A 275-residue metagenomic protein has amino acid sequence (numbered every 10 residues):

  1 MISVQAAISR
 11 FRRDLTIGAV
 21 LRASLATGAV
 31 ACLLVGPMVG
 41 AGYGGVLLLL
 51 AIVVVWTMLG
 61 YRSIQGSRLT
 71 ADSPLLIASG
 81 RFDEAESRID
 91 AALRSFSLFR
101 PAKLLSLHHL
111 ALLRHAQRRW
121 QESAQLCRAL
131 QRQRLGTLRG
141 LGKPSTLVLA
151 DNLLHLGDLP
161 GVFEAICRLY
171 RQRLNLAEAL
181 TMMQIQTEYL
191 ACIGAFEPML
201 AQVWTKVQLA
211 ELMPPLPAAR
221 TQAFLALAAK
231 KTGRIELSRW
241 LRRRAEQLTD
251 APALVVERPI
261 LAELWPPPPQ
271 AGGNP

Functional and structural regions predicted by a protein language model:
I2-L25: Juxtamembrane interface helix immediately N-terminal to a transmembrane segment
R10-D14, V54-G80: Transmembrane-cytosolic junction motif
P37-I52: Hydrophobic alpha-helical transmembrane segments
G66-F99, L105-H109, L113: Alpha-helical segment of the N-proximal tetratricopeptide repeat
S67, A71-D72, A102-H109, P144-N152 (+4 more regions): "A position-specific structural signal for the A-helix of alpha-solenoid helical repeats
S79, Q117, L156, I193-G194 (+1 more regions): Structural motif corresponding to the intra-repeat A-B loop/turn of tetratricopeptide repeats
A85-A92, W120-R132, D158-R173, A195-A210 (+2 more regions): Alpha-helical repeat scaffolds
L98-A102, L135-L141, Q172-M182, Q208-A219 (+1 more regions): Boundary/linker segments of alpha-helical solenoid repeat arrays
